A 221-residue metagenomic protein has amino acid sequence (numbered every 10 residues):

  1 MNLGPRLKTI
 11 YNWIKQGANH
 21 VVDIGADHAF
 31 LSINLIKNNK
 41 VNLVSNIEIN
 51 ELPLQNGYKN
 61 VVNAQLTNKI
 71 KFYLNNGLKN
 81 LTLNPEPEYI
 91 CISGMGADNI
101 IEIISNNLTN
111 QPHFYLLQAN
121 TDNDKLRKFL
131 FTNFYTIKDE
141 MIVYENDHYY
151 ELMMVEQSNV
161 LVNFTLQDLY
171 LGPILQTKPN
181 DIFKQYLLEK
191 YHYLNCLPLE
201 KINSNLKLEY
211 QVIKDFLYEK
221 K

Functional and structural regions predicted by a protein language model:
L3-G4, K8, N80, D98-K221: Class I S-adenosyl-L-methionine
I10-G17, N80-N84: Glycine-rich helix-loop-beta junction characteristic of Rossmann-like nucleotide cofactor-binding loops
A18-D27: Conserved class I S-adenosyl-L-methionine
A29, I33: Glycine-rich SAM-binding Motif I of class I
L43-E48: Conserved SAM-binding motif I beta-strand of class I
L52: Conserved Rossmann-like nucleotide-cofactor binding loop
Q55-N84: S-adenosyl-L-methionine
E86-G94: Short SAM/SAH-binding signature in class I
